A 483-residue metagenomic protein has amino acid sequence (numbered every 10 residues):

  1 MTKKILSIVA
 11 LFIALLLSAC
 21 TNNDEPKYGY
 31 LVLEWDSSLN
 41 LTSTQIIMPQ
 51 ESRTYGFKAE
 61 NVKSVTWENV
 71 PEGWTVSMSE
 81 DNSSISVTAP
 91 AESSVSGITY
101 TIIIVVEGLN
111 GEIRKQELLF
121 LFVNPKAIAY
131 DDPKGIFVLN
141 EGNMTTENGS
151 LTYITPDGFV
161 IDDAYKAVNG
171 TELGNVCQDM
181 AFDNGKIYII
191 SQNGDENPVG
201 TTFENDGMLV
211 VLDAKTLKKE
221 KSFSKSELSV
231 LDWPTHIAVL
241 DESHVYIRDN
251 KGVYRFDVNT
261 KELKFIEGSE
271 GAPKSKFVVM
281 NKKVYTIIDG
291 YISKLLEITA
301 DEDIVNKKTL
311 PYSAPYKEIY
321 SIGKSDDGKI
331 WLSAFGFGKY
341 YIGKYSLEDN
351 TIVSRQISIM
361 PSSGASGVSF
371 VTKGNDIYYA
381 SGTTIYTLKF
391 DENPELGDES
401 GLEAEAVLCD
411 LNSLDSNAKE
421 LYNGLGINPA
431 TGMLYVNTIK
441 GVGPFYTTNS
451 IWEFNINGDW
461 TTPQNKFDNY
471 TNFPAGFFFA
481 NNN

Functional and structural regions predicted by a protein language model:
M1-Q45, N110-I136: Bacterial Sec-dependent N-terminal signal peptides
D24, E34-W67: Solvent-exposed, low-complexity, repeat-rich "mucin-like" stalks and linkers
T42, E68-S84: Low-complexity "stalk/linker" and mucin-like segments enriched in Ser/Thr/Pro/Ala/Gly
G142-T146, N193-F203, G252-V253, Y291-S293 (+3 more regions): Short glycine/acidic-enriched loop and turn motifs that connect beta-strands
F159-E172, K218-L228, K261-G268, I304-S313 (+3 more regions): A short beta-strand motif characteristic of beta-propeller blades
E172-A181, S229-A238, E270-K282, A314-S325 (+3 more regions): Repeated scaffold domains used in trafficking and secretory/extracellular systems, primarily beta-propellers
F256-T384, E392, L396: Acidic, serine/threonine- and glycine-rich low-complexity intrinsically disordered segments that serve as flexible
Y446-N483: Blade-level signature of beta-propeller repeat domains, shared across WD40, Kelch, NHL, RCC1 and BNR/Asp-box propellers
